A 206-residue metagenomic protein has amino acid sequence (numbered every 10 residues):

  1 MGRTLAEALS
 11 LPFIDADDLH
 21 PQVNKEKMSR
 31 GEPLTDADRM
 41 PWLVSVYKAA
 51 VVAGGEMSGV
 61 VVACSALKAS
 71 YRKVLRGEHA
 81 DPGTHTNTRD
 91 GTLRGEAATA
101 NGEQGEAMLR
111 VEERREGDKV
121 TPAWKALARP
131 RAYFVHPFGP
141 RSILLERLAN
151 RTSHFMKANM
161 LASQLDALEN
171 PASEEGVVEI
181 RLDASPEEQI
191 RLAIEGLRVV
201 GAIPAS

Functional and structural regions predicted by a protein language model:
R3-V51, G55: Conserved substrate/cofactor phosphate-moiety recognition/catalytic segment in nucleotide-dependent phosphotransferases
T4, A8, D81, G95-A97 (+6 more regions): NTP-dependent small-molecule kinase module
I14, D18-V23, P137-S142, A162-N170: Mobile beta-alpha loop/short-helix "lid" or hinge segments that flank ligand
A16, A63-C64, V135-P137, R181-L182: Small/polar loops that bind or transfer phosphate-bearing groups
H20, A66-K68, G139-I143, S185-P186: Conserved nucleotide-binding/hydrolysis micro-motifs of P-loop NTPases
R30-L34, H79-A80, R151-H154: Short, hinge-like loop/turn segments at secondary-structure boundaries
A37-A128: Glycine-rich phosphate-binding loop used to anchor ATP phosphates in small-molecule kinases, encompassing both
